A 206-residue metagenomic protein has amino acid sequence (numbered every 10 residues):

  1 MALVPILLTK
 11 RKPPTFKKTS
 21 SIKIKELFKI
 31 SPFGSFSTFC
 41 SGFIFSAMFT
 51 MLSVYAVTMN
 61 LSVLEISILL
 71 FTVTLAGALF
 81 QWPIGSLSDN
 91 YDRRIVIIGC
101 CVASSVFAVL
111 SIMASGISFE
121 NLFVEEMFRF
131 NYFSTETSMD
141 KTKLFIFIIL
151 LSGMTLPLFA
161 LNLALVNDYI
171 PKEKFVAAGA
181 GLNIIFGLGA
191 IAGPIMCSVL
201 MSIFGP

Functional and structural regions predicted by a protein language model:
M1, V199-P206: A membrane-interface helix-boundary motif in multi-pass transporters
M1-F16: C-terminal membrane-cytosol helix-exit motif in multi-pass small-molecule transporters
F33-L70: Extracytoplasmic gate region of multi-pass secondary transporters
V63, I170-L182: Loop-to-transmembrane helix entry/capping segments in MFS-fold secondary transporters and related SLC/MFSD carriers
L69-G77, L182, F186: Transmembrane alpha-helical segments of major facilitator superfamily
Q81-D92, M201-S202: Helix-to-loop junctions at the C-terminal end of transmembrane segments in multipass secondary transporters
I95-L110: Structural signature of the two symmetry-related core transmembrane helices
L156-I170: Intracellular juxtamembrane helix-capping segments at the cytosolic ends of symmetry-related transmembrane helices
